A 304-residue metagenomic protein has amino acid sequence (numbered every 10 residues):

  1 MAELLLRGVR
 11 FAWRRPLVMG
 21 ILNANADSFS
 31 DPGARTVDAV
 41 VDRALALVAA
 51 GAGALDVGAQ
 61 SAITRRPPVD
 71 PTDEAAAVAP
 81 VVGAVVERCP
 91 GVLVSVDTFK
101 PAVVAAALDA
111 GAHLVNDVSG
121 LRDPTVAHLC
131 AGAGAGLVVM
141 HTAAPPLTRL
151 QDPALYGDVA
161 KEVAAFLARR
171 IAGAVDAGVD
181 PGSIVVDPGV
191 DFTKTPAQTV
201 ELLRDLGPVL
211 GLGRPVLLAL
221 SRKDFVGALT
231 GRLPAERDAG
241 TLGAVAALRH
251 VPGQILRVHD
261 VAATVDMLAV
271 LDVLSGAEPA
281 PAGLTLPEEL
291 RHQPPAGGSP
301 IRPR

Functional and structural regions predicted by a protein language model:
M1-L4: Charged catalytic and DNA/RNA-contacting regions of genome-maintenance and nucleic-acid-processing enzymes
L6, W13, S28-R43, A62-E87 (+6 more regions): Active-site-adjacent loop and "lid" segments of alpha/beta metabolic enzymes
D42-G58, V251-P252: Catalytic domains of carbohydrate-active enzymes, especially glycoside hydrolases
